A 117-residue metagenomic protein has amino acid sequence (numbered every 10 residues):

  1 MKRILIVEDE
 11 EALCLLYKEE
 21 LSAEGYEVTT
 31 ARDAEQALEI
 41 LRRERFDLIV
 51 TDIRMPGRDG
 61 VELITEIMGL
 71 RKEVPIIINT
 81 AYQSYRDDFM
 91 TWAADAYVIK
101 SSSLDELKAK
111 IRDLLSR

Functional and structural regions predicted by a protein language model:
E8: Conserved acidic carboxylate
L15-A23: Charged docking surfaces used in two-component/phosphorelay signaling
T30-L48: Acidic, metal-coordinating helix/loop segments flanking the phosphotransfer/catalytic sites of two-component signaling
D33, D59-E62: Acidic catalytic/metal-coordinating carboxylates
E39, V61-K72: Short amphipathic alpha-helix used as the core "switch/output" element in two-component signaling
D52: Active-site residues of response regulator receiver
M55: Receiver (REC) domain active-site loop signature in two-component systems and cognate sites in sensor histidine kinases
I77-N79: Hydrophobic/aromatic residues positioned on beta-strands within the core alpha/beta folds
